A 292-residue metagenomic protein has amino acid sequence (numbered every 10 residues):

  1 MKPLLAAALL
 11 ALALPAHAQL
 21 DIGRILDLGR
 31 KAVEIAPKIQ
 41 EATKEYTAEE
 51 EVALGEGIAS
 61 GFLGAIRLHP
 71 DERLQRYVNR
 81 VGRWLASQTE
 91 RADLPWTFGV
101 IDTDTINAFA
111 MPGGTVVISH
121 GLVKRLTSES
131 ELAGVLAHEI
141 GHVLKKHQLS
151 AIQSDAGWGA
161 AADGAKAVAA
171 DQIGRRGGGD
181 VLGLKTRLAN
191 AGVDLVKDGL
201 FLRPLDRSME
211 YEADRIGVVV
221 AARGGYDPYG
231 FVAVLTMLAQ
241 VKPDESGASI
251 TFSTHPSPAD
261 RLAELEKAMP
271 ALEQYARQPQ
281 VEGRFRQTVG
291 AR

Functional and structural regions predicted by a protein language model:
M1-A7: Sec-dependent signal peptide recognition, specifically the positively charged N-region followed immediately by
A13-P15: N-terminal signal peptide c-region/cleavage motif recognized by signal peptidases
H17-R292: A Zn2+-metalloprotease active-site environment signal
